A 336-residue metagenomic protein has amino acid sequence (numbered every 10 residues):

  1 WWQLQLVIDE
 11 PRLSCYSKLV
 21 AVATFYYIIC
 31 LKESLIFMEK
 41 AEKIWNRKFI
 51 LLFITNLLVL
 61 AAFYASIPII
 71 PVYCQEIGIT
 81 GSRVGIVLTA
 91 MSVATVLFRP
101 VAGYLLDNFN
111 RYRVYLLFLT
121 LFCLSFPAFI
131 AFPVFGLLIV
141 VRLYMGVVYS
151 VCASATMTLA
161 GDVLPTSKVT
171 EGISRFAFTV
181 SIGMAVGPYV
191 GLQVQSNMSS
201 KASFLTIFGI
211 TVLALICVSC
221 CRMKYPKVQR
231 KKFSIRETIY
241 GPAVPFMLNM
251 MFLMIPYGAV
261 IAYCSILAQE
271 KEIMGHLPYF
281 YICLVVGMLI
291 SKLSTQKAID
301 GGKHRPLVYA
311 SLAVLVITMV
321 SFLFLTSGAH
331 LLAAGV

Functional and structural regions predicted by a protein language model:
W45-G85, Y257-L267, K271: Helix-loop boundary and gating motifs at the non-cytosolic
S92-P100, M184-A185, V285-L293: Residue-level signature of mid-helix packing/kink "hotspots" within the transmembrane helices of 12-pass Major
R99-N110, S291-K303: Helix-to-loop junctions at the C-terminal end of transmembrane segments in multipass secondary transporters
T120-P133, V314-T326: C-terminal ends and interior cores of transmembrane alpha-helices in multi-pass membrane transporters/permeases
G136-Y144, A329-G335: Paired small-residue
V141-T179: Cytoplasmic helix-loop-helix junction between adjacent transmembrane helices in 12-TM secondary transporters
F208-K227: C-terminal membrane-cytosol helix-exit motif in multi-pass small-molecule transporters
